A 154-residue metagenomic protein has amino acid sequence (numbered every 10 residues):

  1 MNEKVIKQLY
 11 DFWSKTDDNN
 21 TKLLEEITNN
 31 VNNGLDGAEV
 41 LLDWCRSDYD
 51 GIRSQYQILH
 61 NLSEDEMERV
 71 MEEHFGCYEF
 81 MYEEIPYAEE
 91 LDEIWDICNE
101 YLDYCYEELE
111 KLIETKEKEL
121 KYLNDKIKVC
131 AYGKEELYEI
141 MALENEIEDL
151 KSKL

Functional and structural regions predicted by a protein language model:
V5: Aromatic/acidic, Gly/Pro-rich catalytic loop(s) in extracytoplasmic/lumenal soluble domains of multi-pass membrane
T21-Y132, A142-N145: Acidic, low-complexity, intrinsically disordered interaction modules
N145-L154: Amphipathic alpha-helical coiled-coil segments
